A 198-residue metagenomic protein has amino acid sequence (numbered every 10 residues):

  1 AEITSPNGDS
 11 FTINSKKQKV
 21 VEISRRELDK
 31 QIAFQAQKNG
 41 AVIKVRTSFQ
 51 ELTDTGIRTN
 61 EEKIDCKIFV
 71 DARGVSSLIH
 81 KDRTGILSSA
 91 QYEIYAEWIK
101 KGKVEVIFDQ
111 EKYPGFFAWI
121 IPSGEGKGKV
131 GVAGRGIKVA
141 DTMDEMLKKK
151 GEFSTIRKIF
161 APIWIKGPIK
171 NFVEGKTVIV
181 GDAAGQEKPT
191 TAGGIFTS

Functional and structural regions predicted by a protein language model:
A1-N39: A conserved beta-strand/loop capping segment in the N-terminal third of enzymes that catalyze redox or closely related
E2, I159-P162: Short linear loop/turn motifs
I23, E27, K138, F172 (+1 more regions): Conserved active-site and cofactor/substrate-binding residues in soluble primary-metabolism enzymes
Q31-R157, W164-K176, G185-Q186: Predominantly flavin-linked oxidoreductase catalytic cores and closely associated redox partners
I179: Conserved, surface-exposed functional patches that form binding/active-site neighborhoods
E187-S198: A conserved FAD-binding loop/helix module that cradles the flavin
